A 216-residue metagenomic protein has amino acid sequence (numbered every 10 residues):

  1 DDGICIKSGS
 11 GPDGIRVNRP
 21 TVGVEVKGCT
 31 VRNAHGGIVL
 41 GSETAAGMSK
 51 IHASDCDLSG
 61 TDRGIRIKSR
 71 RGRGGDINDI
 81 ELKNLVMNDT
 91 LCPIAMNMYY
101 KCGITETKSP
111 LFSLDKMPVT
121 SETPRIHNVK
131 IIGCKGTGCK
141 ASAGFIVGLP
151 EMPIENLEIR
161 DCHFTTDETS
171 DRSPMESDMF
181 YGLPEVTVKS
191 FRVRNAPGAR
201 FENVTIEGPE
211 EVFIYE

Functional and structural regions predicted by a protein language model:
D1-E216: Extracellular/periplasmic carbohydrate-active domains that bind, remodel, or depolymerize complex polysaccharides
